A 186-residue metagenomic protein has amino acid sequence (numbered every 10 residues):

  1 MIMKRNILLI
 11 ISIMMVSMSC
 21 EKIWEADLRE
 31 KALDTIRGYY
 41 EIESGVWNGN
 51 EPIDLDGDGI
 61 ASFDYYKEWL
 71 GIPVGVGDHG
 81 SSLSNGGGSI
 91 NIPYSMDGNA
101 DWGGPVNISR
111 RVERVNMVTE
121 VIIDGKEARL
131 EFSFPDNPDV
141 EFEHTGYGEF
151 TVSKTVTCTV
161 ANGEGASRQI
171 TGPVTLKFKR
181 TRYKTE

Functional and structural regions predicted by a protein language model:
K4-R5, V16-S44, F178-E186: Bacterial Sec-dependent N-terminal signal peptides
I7-S12: Sec-dependent signal peptide hydrophobic core
E41-N50, E120, D124, T151-N162: Generic short beta-strand segments
N48, G71-T151, K179: Contiguous, well-ordered beta-strand patches that form the walls/edges of small beta-barrel/beta-sandwich domains
I53-S62: Acidic, glycine-anchored loop motifs typical of Ca2+
A61-F63, K67, P73-V76, F178-K184: Mature soluble binding/inhibitory domains
G148-E186: Edge beta-strand at a domain terminus
